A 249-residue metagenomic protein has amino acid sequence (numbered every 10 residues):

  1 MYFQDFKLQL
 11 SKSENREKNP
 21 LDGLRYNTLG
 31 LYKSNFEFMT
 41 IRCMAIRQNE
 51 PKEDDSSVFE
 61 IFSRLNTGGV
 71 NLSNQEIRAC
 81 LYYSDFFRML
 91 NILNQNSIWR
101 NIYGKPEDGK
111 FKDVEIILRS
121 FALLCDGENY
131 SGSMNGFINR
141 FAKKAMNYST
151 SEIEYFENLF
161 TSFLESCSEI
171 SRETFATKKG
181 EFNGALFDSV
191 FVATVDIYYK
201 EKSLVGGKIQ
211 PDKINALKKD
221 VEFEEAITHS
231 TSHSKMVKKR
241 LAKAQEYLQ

Functional and structural regions predicted by a protein language model:
M1-N135, P211, E224-S230: Basic- and aromatic-enriched surface patches that contact anionic nucleotides/nucleic acids
S57, K112-I117, S133, F137 (+3 more regions): Residue-level detector of well-ordered alpha-helical segments, enriched for hydrophobic/aromatic packing positions
V70-N74, D126-Y130, N147, E169 (+2 more regions): Intrinsically disordered or highly flexible coil/loop and linker segments, enriched in small and charged/polar residues
E76-L81, Y130-M146, E201-E222: Short alpha-helical "patches" and their helix-cap loops
M134-E169, A176-K179, L186: Small-residue-rich helix-loop
S171-E222: C-terminal hydrophobic structural anchor segments that stabilize assembly/packing rather than catalytic chemistry
D212-Q249: Acidic, carboxylate-rich catalytic segments that either coordinate divalent cations
